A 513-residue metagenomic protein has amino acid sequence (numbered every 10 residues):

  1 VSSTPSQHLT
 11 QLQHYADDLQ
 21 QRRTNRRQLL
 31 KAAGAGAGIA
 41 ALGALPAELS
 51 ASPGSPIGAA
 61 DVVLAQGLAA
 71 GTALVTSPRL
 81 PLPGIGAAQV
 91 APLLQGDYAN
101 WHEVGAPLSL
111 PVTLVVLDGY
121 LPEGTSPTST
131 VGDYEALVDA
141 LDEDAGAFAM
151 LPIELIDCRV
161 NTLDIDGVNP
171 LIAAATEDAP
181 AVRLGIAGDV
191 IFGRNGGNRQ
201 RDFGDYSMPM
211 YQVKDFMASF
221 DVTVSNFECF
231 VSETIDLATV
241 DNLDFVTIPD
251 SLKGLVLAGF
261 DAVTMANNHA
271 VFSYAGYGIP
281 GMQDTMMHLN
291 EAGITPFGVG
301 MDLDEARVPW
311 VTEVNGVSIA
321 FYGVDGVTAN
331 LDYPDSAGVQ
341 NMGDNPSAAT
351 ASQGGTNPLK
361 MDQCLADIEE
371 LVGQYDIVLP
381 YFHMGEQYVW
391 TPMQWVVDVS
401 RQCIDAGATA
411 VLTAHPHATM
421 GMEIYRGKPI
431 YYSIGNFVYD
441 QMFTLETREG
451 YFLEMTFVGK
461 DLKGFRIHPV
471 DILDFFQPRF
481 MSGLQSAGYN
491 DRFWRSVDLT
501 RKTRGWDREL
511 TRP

Functional and structural regions predicted by a protein language model:
V1-Q28, A35-L42, A47-S50: N-terminal secretory signal peptides
R23, A44-A69: C-terminal segment of N-terminal export signals and the immediately downstream linker at the start of the mature
V62-E177: Flexible loop/hinge segments at secondary-structure junctions
G197-Y211, F245-V246, E313-V378, L484: Binuclear metal-dependent hydrolase catalytic cores centered on His/Asp/Glu-rich metal-binding motifs
N198, E446-P513: A short C-terminal boundary segment appended to hydrolase-like catalytic domains
F220-S232, V263-A270, I368-T391: Short acidic, glycine-rich surface-loop motifs adjacent to enzyme active sites
I235-V256, D376-G407: Active-site-proximal segments of metal-dependent phosphoesterases and phosphodiesterases across multiple
G259-A262, P392-Y451: Conserved beta-sheet core of the metallophosphoesterase superfamily
